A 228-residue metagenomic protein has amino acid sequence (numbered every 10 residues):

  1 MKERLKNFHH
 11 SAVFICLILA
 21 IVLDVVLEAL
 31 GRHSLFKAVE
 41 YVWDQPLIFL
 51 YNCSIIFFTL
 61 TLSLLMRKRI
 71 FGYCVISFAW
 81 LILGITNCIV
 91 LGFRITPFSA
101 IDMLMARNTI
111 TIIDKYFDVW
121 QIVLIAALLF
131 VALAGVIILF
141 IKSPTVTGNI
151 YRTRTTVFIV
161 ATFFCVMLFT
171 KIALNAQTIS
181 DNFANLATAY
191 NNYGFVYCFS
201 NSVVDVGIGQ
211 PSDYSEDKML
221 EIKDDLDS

Functional and structural regions predicted by a protein language model:
K2-Y190: Transmembrane and membrane-interface helices of multi-pass, inner-membrane envelope-modifying transferases
A173-S228: Soluble catalytic regions of membrane-associated enzymes that act on cell-envelope and secretory-pathway components
